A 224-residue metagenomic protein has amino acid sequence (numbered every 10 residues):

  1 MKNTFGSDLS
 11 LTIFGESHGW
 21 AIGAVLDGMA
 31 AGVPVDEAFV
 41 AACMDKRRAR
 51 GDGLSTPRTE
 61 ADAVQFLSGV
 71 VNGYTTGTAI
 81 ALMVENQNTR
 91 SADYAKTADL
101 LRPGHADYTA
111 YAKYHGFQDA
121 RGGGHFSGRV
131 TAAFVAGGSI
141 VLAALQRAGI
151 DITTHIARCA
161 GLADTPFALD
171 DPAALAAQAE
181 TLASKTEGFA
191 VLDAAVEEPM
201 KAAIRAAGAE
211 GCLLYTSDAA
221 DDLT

Functional and structural regions predicted by a protein language model:
M1-L54: N-terminal, positively charged regions that mediate nucleic acid binding
W20-G32, G128-I150, T154: Alpha-helical support elements that line or immediately flank enzyme active sites and cofactor-binding pockets
C43-P103, D107-T109: Glycine-rich, N-terminal phosphate-binding loop and its surrounding beta-alpha-beta segment
S91-D93, D107-A143: Hydrophobic alpha-helical hairpins/lids featuring a short glycine-rich hinge
I156, G161-A177: Terminal amphipathic helices with adjacent charged low-complexity linkers/tails
A177-I204: A glycine-rich helix N-cap at a beta->alpha junction
I204-L214: A glycine- and small/hydrophobic-rich beta-loop-beta segment that serves as a flexible "lid/hinge" or phosphate-binding
Y215-T224: Single conserved hydrophobic/aromatic residue that forms the stacking wall/gate of nucleotide- or nucleobase-binding
